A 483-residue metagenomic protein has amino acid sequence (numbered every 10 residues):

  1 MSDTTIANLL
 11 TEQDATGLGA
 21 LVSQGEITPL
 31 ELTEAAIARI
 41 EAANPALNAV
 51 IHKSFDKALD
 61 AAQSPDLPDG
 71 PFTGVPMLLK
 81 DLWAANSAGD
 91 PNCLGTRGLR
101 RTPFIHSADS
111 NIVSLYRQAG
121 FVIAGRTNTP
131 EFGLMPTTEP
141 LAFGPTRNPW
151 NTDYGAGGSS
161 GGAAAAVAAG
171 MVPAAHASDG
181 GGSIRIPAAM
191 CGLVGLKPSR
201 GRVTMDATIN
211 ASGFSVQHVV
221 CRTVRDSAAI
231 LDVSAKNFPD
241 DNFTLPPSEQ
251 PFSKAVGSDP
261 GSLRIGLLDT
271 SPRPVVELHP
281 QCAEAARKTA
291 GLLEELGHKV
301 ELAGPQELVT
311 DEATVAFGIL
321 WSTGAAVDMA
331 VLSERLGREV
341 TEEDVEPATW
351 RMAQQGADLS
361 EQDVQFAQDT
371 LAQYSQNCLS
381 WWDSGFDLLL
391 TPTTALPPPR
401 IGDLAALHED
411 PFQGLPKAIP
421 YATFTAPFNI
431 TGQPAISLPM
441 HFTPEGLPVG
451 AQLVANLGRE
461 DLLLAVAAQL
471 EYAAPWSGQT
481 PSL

Functional and structural regions predicted by a protein language model:
M1-P68, V233-A422, I430, G458 (+1 more regions): Amidase signature
S2-G180, G291, Q376, W382: Gly/Ser-rich catalytic/binding loops embedded in alpha/beta enzyme cores
S87, F132-L134, I184, V275 (+1 more regions): Glycine/Thr-rich phosphate-binding loops of Rossmann-like dinucleotide-binding domains
G89, P427-N429: Conserved short alpha-helical elements in the N-terminal third of ANL/AMP-binding
N92-G95, T137-P140, A189-G192, P280-C282 (+2 more regions): Short, glycine/charged-enriched secondary-structure capping and boundary segments
H106-F238, N429-I430, P434-T443, L447-G450: Short glycine/serine-rich loop segments
G450-L457: A short, well-structured catalytic beta-strand-centered motif of the EAL phosphodiesterase domain for c-di-GMP
E460-L464: Short, conserved charged micro-motifs
